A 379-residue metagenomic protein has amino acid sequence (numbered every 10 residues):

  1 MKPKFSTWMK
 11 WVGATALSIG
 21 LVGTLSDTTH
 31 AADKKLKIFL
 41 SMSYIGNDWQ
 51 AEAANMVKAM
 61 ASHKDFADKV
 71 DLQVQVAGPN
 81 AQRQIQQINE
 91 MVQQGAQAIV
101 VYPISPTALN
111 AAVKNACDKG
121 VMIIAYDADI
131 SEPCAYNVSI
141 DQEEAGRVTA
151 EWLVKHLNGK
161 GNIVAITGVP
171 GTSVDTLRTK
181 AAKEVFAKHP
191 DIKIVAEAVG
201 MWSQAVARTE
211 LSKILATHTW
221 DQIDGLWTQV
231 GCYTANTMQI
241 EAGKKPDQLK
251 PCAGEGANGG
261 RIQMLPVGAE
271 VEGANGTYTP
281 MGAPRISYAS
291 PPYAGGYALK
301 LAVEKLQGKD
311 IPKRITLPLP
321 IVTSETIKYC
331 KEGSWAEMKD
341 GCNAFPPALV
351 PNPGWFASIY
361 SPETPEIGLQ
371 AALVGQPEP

Functional and structural regions predicted by a protein language model:
K2-K10, H30-P379: A residue-level marker of the well-folded mature domains of exported/periplasmic proteins
V12-T24: Bacterial N-terminal signal peptides
